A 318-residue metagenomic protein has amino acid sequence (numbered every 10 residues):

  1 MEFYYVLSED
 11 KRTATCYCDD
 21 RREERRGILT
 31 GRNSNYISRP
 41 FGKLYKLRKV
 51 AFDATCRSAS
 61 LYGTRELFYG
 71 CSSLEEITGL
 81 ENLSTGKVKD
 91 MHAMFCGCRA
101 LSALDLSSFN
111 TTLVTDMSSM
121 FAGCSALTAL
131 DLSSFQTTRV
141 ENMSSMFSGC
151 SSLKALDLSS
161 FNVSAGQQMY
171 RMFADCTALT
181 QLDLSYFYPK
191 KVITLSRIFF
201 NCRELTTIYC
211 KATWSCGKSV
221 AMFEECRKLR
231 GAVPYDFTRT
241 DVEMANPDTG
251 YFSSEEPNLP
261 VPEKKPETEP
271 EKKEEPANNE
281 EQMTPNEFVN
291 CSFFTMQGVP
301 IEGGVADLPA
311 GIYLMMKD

Functional and structural regions predicted by a protein language model:
M1-F3, E224-E267: Extracellular/surface-exposed low-complexity segments
M1-K11: The feature captures the LRR N-terminal capping module
E9-R21, R25-G27, Y45-S60, S72-K89 (+7 more regions): Structural signature of tandem-repeat unit edges
T30-R39, S58-L67: Extracellular beta-strand-rich solenoid/capping regions of secreted or surface-exposed proteins that bind or remodel
S34, D90, T111, M143 (+7 more regions): N-terminal cationic leader/targeting segments used for protein routing and processing
T64-L67, M91, M117, M143 (+5 more regions): Glycine hotspots within beta-strands of MORN repeat arrays
Y69-G70, A93-G97, S119-G123, S145-G149 (+3 more regions): Short beta-strand elements of solenoid repeat domains
P270-D318: C-terminal outer-membrane/trafficking sorting elements
